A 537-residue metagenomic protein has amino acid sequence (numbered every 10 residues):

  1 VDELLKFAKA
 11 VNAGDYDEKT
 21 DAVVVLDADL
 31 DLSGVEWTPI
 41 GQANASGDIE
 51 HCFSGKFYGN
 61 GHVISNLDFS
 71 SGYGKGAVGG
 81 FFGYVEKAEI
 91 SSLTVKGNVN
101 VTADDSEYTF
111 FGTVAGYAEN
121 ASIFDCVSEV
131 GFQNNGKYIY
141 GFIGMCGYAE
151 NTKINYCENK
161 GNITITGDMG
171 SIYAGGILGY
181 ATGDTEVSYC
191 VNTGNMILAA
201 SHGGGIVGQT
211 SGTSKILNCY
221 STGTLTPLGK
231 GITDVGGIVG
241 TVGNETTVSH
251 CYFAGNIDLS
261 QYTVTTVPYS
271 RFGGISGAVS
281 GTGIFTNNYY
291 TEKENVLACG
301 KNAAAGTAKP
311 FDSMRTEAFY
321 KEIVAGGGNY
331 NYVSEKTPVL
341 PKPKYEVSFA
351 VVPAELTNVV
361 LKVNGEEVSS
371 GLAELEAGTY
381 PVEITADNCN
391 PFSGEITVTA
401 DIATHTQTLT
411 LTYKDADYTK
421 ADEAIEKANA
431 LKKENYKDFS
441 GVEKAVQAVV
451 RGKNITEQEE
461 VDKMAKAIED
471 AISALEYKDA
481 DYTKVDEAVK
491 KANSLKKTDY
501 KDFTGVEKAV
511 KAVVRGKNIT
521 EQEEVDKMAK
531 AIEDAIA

Functional and structural regions predicted by a protein language model:
V1-E3, P310, S370, E457 (+1 more regions): Alpha-helix N-cap recognition
V1-E346, A403: Surface-exposed repetitive/solenoidal architectures
A22, T357-V359, Y380: Short beta-strand/loop motifs in extracellular/secreted proteins, especially within beta-sandwich accessory domains
N60, V363-E366: Short strand-turn-strand beta-turns centered on an Asx-Gly dipeptide
Y345-L356, A386-A537: Beta-rich interaction/scaffold domains
E366-L375: Short, solvent-exposed S/T- and G/P-enriched segments that are highly enriched in secreted/extracellular and lumenal
A377-N388: A short, solvent-exposed beta-strand micro-motif common in secreted/extracellular proteins
